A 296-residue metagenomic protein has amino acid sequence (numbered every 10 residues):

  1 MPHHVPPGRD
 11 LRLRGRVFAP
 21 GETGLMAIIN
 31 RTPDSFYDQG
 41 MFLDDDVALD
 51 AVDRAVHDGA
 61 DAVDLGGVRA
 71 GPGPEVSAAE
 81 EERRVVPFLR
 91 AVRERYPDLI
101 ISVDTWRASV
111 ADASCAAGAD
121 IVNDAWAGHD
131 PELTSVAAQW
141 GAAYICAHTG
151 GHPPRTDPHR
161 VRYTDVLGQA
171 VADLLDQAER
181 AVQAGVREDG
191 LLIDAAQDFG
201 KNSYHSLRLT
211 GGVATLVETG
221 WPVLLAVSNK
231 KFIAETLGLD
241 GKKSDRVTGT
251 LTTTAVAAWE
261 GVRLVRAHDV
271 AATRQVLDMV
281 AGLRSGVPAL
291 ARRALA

Functional and structural regions predicted by a protein language model:
P2-G8, L13, P20, S35-A51 (+6 more regions): Active-site-adjacent loop and "lid" segments of alpha/beta metabolic enzymes
M26, A60, I100, D120 (+1 more regions): Hydrophobic "anchor" residues on beta-strands that sit immediately upstream of conserved functional sites
D50-G66, W259-E260: Catalytic domains of carbohydrate-active enzymes, especially glycoside hydrolases
V56-H57, Q177-G190: Phosphate/pyrophosphate-binding loops at sites that engage ATP/ADP/AMP, CoA/4′-phosphopantetheine, polyphosphate
